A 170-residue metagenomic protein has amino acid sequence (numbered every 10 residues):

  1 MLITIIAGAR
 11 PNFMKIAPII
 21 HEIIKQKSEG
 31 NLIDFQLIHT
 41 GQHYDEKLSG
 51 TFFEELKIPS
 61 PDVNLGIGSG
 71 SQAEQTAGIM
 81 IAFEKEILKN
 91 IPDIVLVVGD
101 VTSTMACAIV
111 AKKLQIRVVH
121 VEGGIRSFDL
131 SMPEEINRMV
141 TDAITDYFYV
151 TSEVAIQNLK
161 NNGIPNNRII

Functional and structural regions predicted by a protein language model:
M1-T40: N-terminal subdomain of nucleotide-sugar transferases
L2, D93-I94: Structural motif
A9, G99-V101, S152-V154: Helix N-cap/beta->alpha junction signal
I33-Q75, A82: Conserved nucleotide-sugar phosphate-binding/catalytic loop shared by glycosyltransferases and other
M80-I91: Short, well-structured alpha-helical segments in soluble
L96-L114: An aromatic- and histidine-rich active-site surface loop
I116-I170: Active-site-proximal region of nucleotide-activated glycan assembly enzymes, centered on histidine/acidic-rich loops
